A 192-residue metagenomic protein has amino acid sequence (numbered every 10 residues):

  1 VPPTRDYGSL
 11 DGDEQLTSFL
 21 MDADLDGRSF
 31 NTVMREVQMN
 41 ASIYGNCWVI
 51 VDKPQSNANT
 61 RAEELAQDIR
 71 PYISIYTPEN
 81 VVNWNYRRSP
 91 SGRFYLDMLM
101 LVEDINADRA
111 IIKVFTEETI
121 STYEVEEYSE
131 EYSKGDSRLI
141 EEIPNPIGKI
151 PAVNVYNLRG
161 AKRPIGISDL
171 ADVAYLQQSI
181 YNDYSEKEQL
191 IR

Functional and structural regions predicted by a protein language model:
V1-Y76: Extended, helix-rich architectural segments
L16-A23, F30-V33, Q38, L99 (+3 more regions): Generic structural signal of hydrophobic/aromatic residues within well-ordered alpha-helices of folded domains
E36, S42-D52, R93-L96, I105-R109 (+2 more regions): A short, compositionally biased
Q38-I43, R87-G92, E188-I191: A general structural signal for short secondary-structure junctions and capping/turn motifs
K53-Q55, M100-I105, Y184: Short, flexible loop/turn elements at secondary-structure junctions
L65-K113, E117: Glycine-rich, Trp-frequent "lid" loop and neighboring beta-strands that shape and gate the flavin cofactor pocket
A107, K113-K149: Extended, non-transmembrane interaction/recognition domains
K134-R192: Extended, charged amphipathic alpha-helical segments
